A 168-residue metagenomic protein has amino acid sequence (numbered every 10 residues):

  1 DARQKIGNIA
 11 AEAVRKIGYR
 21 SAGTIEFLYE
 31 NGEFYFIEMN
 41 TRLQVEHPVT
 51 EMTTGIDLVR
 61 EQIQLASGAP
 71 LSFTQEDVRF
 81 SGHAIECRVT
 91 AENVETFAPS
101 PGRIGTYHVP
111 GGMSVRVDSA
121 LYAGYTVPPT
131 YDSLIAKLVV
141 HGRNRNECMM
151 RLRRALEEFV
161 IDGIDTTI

Functional and structural regions predicted by a protein language model:
D1-I168: ATP-dependent carboxylate activation and anion-phosphoryl transfer catalytic cores that bind Mg-ATP to form
